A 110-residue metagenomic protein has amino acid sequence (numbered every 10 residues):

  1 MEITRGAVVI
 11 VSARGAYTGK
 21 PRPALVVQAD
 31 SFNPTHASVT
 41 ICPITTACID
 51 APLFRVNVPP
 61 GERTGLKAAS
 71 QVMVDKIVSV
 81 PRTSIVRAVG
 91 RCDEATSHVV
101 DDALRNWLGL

Functional and structural regions predicted by a protein language model:
M1-L110: Conserved functional hotspots at enzyme active or ligand-binding sites that engage polyanionic ligands
